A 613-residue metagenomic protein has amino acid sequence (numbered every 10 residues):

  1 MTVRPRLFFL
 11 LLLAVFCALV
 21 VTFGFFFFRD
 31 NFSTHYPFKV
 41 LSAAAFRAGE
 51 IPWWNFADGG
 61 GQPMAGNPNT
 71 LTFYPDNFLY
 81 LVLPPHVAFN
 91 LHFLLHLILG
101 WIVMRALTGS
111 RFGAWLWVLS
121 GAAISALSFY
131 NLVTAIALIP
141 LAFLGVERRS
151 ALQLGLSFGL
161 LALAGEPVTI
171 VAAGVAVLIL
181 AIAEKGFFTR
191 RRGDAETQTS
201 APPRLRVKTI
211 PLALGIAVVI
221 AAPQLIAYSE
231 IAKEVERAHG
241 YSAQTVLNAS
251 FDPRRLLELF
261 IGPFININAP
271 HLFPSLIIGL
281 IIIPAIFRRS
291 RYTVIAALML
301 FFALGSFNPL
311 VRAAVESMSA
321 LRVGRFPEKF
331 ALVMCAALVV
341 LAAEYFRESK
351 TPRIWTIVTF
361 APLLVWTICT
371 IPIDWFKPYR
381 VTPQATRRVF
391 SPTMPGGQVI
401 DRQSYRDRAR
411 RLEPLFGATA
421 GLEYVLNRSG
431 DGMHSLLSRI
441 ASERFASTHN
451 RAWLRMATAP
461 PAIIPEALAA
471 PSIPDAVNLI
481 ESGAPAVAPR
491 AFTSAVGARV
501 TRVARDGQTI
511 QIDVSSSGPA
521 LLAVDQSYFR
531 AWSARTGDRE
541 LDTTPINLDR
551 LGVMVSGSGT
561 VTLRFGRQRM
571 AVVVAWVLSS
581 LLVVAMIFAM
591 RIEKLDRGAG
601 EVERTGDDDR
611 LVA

Functional and structural regions predicted by a protein language model:
M1-G186, V207-T501, R505-D513, S517-A531 (+2 more regions): Conserved luminal/periplasmic juxtamembrane motif of membrane-embedded glycan-processing enzymes
M1-V3, R190-R206, K594, G598-G606: Short, low-complexity, charge-dense intrinsically disordered segments
Q198-A201, I210, K350, G557: Compositionally biased regions
S200-P202, L341-A342, R539-T544: Short amphipathic alpha-helical segments with coiled-coil-like heptad repeat character
V487-D596, V612: Active-site-proximal, structured, solvent-exposed surfaces of multi-pass membrane proteins that position macromolecular
